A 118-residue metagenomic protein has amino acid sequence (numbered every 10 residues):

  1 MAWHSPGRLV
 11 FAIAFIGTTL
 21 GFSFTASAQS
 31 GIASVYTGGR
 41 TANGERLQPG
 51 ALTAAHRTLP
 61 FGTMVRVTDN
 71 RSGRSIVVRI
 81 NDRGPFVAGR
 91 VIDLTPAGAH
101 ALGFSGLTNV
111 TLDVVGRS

Functional and structural regions predicted by a protein language model:
A2-S118: Secreted/periplasmic proteins
